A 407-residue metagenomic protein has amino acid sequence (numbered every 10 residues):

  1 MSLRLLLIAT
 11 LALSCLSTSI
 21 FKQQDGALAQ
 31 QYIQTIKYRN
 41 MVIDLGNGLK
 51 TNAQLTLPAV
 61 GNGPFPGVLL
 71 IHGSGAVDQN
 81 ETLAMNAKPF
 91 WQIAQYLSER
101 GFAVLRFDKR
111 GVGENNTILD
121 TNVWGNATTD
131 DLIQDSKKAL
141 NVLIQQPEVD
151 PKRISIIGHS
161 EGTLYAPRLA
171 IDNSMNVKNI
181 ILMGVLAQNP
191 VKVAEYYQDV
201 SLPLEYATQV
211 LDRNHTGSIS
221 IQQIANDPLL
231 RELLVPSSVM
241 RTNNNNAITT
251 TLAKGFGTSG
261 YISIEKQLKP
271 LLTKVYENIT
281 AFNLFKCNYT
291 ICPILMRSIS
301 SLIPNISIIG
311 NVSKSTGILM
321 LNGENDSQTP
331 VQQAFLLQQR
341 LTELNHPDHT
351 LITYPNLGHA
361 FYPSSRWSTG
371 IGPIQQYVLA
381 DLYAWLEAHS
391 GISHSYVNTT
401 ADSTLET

Functional and structural regions predicted by a protein language model:
G26-G63: N-terminal cap/lid segment of alpha/beta-hydrolase-fold proteins
V60-Y96: Short, surface-exposed "cap/lid" segments of acyl-processing enzymes
G125-Q146: Alpha/beta-hydrolase active-site loop
V142-L202: Primarily recognizes the serine-hydrolase "nucleophile elbow" in alpha/beta-hydrolase and SGNH/GDSL folds
M183-N311: Accessory cap/linker subdomain of secreted extracellular hydrolases
M320-N322, D326: Short beta-strand/loop motif that positions the catalytic acidic residue of the alpha/beta-hydrolase fold
S327-Q333: Conserved alpha/beta-hydrolase "acid-adjacent" motif
L357-F361, S365-T407: Catalytic active-site module of serine/aspartate enzymes centered on a nucleophile-bearing elbow/loop
